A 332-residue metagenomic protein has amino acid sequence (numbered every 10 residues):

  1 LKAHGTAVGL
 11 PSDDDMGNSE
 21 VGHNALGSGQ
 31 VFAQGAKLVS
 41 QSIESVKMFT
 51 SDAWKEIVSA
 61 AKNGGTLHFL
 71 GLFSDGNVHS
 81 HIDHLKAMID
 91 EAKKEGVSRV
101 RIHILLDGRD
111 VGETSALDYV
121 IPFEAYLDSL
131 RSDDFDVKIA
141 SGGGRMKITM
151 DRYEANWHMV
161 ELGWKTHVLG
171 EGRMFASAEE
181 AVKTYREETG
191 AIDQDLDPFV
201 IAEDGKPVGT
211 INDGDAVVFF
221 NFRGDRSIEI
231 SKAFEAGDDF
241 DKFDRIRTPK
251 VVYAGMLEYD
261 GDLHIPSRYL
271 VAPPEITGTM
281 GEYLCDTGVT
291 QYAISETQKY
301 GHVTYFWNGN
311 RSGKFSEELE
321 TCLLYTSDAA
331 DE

Functional and structural regions predicted by a protein language model:
L1-M146, H158, L162, P249-Y283 (+2 more regions): Active-site nucleophile/metal-coordination loop of metallo-enzymes that catalyze phosphate/sulfate and related
G29-Q30, T166-G170, E318-L324: Short, basic, helix/turn surface patches
V111, S115-K206, N212, D225 (+2 more regions): Long, well-ordered, tryptophan-enriched scaffold segments
A202-V289: Segments forming glycine/polar-rich beta-alpha architectures that bind adenosine-containing cofactors
V303, N308-L324: Reverse-transcriptase-like RNA-dependent polymerase core
Y325-A330: Conserved small/polar residues in nucleotide/adenosyl-binding loops
